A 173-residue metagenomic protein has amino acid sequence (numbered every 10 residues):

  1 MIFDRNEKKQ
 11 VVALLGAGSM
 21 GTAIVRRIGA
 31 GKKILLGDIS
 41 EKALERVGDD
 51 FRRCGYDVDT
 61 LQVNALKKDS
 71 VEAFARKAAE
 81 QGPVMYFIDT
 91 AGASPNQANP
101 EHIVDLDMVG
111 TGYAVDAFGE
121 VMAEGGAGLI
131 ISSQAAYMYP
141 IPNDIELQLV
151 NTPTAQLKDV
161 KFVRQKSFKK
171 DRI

Functional and structural regions predicted by a protein language model:
I2-L35: Canonical Rossmann dinucleotide-binding motif of NAD(H)/NADP(H)-dependent dehydrogenases/reductases, specifically
G31-R46: Conserved glycine-rich Rossmann-like NAD(P)H-binding loop of the short-chain dehydrogenase/reductase
F51-D69: Rossmann-fold cofactor-recognition segment
L66, H102-Y113: Glycine-rich NAD(P)-binding loop of the Rossmann-fold in SDR/ketoreductase-type enzymes
L66-P83: Conserved Rossmann-fold cofactor-binding substructure of NAD(P)-dependent oxidoreductases
F74, I88, A114-M122: Hydrophobic positions on the long internal alpha-helix of Rossmann-like NAD(P)-dependent oxidoreductase domains
I88-N96, L106: Conserved NAD(P)H cofactor-binding loop of Rossmann-fold oxidoreductase domains
P95-Q97, E124-I173: Catalytic loop of short-chain dehydrogenase/reductase
